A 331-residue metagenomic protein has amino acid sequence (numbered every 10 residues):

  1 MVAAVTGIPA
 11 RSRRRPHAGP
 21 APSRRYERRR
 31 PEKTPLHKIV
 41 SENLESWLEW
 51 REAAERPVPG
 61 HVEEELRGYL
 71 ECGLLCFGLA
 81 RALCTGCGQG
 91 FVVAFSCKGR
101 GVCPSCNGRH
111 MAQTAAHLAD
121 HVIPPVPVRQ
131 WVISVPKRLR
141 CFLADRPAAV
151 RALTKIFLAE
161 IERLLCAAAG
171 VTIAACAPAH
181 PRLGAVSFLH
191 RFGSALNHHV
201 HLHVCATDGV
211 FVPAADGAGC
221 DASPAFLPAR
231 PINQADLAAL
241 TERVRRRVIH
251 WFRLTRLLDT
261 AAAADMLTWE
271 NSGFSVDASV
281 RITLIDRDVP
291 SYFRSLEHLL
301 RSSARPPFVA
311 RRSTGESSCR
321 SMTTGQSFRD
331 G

Functional and structural regions predicted by a protein language model:
M1-G331: Beta->alpha loop/short-helix hinge microenvironment recognizer with preference for catalytic Tyr/His contexts
